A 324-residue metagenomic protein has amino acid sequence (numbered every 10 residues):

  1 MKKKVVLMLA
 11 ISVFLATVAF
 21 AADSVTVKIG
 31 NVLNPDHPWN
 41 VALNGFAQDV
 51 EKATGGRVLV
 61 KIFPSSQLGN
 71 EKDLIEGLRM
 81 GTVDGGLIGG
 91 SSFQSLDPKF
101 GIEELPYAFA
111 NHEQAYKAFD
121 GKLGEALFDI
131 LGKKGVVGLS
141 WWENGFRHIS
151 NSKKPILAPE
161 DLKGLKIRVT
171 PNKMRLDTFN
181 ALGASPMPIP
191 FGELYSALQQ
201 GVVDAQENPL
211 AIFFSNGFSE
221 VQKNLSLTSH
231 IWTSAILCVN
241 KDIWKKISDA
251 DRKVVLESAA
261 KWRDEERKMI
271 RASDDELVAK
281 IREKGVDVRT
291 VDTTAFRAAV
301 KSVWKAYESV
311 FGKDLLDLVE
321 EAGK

Functional and structural regions predicted by a protein language model:
M1-K4: Positively charged n-region of N-terminal signal peptides that target proteins for export
M8-T17: Bacterial N-terminal signal peptides
A22-Q114, K122-L123, D129-K324: N-terminal secretory/targeting leader peptides
